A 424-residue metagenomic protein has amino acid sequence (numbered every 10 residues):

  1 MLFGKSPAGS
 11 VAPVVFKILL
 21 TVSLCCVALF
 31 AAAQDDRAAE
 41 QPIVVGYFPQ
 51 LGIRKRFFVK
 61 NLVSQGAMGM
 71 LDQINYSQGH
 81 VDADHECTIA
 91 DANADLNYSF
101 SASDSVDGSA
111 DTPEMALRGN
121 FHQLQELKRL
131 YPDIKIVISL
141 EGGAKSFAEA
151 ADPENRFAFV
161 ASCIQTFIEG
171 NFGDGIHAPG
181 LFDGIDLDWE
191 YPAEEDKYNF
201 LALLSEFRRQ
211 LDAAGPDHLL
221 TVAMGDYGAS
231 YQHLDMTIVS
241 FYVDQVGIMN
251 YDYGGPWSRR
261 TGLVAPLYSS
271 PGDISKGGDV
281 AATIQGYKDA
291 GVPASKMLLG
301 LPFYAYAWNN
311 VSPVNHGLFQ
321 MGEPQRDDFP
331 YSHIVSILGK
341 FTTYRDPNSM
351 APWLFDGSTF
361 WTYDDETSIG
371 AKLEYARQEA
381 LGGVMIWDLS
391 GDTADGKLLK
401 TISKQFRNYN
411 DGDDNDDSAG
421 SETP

Functional and structural regions predicted by a protein language model:
M1-V14: N-terminal secretory signal peptides that target proteins for export/translocation
D35-F172, Q320, N410: Glycan-recognition patch characteristic of GH18 chitinases/ENGases and related GlcNAc/peptidoglycan-binding proteins
V45, E86-G108, P192-S336: Substrate-binding surface in catalytic domains of secreted glycosidases
I74, I138, L187, V246 (+3 more regions): Conserved, mostly hydrophobic/aromatic
F167-K197, D252: Active-site groove signature of glycoside hydrolases
P324-L381: Hydrophobic, secondary-structure "cap" segments at the distal end of domains
D365-D413, P424: Acidic/aromatic/glycine-rich contiguous surface patches that form carbohydrate-binding/processing clefts and analogous
